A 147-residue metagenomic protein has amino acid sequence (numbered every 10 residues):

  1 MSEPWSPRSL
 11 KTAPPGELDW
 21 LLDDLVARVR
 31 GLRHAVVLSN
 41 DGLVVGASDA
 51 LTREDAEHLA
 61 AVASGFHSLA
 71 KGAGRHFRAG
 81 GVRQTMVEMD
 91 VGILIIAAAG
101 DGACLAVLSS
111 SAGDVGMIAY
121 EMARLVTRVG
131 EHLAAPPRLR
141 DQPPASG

Functional and structural regions predicted by a protein language model:
M1-L32, D41-G147: Acidic, low-complexity cytosolic segments
